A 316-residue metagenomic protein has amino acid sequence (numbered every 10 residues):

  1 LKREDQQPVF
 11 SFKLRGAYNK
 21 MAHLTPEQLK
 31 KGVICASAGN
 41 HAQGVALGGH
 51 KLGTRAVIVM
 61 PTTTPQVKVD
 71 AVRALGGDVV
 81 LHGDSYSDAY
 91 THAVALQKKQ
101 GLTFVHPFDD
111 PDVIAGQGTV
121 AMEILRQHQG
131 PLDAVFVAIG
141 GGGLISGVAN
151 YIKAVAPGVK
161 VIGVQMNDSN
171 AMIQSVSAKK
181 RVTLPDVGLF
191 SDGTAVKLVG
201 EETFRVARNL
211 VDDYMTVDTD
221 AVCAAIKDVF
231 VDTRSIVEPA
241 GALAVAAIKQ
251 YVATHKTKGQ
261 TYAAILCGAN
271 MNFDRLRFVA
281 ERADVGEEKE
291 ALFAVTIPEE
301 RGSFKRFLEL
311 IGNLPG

Functional and structural regions predicted by a protein language model:
L1-G316: PLP-dependent amino-acid enzyme catalytic core
